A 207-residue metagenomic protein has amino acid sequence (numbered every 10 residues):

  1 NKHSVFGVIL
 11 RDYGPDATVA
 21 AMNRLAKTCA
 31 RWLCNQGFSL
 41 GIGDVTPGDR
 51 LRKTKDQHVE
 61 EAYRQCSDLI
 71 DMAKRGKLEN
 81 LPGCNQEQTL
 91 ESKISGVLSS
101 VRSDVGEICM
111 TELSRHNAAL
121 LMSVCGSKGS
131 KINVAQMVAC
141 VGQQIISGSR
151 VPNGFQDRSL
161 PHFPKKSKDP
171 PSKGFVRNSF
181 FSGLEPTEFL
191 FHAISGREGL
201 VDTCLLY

Functional and structural regions predicted by a protein language model:
N1-C84, Q88, S123, S127 (+1 more regions): Feature marking long nucleic-acid-engaging regions of large polymerase/nuclease enzymes
L90-M137: Extended amphipathic alpha-helical scaffolds
